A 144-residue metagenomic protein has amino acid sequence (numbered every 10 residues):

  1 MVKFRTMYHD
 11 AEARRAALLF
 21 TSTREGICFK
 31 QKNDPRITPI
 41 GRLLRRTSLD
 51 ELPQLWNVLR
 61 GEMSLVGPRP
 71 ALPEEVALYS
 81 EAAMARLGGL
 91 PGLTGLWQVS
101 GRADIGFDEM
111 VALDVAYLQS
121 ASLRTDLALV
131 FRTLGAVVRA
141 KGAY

Functional and structural regions predicted by a protein language model:
M1-Y144: Conserved small/aromatic sequence motifs within transmembrane helices
